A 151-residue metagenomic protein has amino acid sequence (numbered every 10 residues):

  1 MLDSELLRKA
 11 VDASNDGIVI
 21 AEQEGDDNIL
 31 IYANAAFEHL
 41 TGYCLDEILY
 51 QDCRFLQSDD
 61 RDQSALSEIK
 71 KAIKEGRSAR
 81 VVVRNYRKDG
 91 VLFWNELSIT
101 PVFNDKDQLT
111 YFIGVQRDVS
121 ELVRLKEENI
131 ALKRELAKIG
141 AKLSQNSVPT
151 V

Functional and structural regions predicted by a protein language model:
L2-D26, L30-A35, A141-S144, V148: Sensory modules in modular signal-transduction proteins
L2-R8, S67-R77, V82-S98, Q108-T110: Per-ARNT-Sim (PAS) sensory domains and their PAS-associated C-terminal
Q23-E24, R84-D89, F103: PAS-family sensory domains
I31-Y32, H39, Q57: PAS-family sensory domains
F37-I48: PAS/PAS-like sensory domain cap-loop motif
L49-D60: PAS-family sensory/regulatory domains
Q108-E121, E128: PAS-family sensory domains
V123-A141: Sensory-domain boundary/capping and coupling elements
